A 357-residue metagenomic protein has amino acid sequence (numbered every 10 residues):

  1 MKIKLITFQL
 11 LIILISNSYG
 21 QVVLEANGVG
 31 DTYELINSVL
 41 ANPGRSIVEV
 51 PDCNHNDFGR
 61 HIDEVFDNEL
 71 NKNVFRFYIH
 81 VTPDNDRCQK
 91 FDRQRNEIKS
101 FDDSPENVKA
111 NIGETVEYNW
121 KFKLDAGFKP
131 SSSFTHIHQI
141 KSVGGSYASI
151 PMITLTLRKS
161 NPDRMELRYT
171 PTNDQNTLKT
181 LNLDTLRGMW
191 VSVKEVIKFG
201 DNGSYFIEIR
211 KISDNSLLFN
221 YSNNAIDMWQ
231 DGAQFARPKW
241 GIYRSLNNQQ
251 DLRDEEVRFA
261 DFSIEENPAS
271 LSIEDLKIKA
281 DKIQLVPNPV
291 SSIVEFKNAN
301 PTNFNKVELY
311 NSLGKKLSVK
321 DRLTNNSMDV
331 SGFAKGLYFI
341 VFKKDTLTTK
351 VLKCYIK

Functional and structural regions predicted by a protein language model:
M1-V22, I273, V351: Bacterial Sec-dependent N-terminal signal peptides
K4, K239, K353-I356: A general lysine-centric signal
L10, D67, A110, G145 (+9 more regions): Generic marker of residues within folded, mature protein domains
S16, R210-K211, Y310: Hydrophobic alpha-helical segments, especially N-terminal targeting/anchoring helices
Q21-V191, I197-I207, K211-A269: Low-complexity, Ser/Thr/Pro/Gly-rich disordered linker/stalk regions
K121-D125, V196-K198, E265, A299 (+3 more regions): Solvent-exposed residues in well-ordered beta-strands and their adjoining turns, especially edge/terminal strands
D214, S272, L313-K315: Residue-level recognition of short loop/turn positions
L276-K357: C-terminal outer-membrane/trafficking sorting elements
